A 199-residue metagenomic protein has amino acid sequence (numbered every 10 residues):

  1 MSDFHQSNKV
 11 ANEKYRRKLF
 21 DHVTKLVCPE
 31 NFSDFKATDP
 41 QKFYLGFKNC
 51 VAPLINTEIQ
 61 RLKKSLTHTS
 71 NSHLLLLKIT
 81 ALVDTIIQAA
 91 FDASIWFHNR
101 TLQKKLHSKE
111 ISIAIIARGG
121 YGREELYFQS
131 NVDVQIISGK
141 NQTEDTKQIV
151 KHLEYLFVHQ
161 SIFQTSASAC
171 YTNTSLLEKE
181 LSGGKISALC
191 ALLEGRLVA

Functional and structural regions predicted by a protein language model:
M1-A199: A nucleotide- and high-energy phosphate-metabolite-utilizing enzyme signature
